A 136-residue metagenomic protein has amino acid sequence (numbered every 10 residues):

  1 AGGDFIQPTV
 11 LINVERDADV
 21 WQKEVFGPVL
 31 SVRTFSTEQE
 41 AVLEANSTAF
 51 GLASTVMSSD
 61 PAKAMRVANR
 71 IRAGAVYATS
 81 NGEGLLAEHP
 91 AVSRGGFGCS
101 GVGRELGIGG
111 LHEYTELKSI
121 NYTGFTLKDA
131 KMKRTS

Functional and structural regions predicted by a protein language model:
F5-S136: Conserved C-terminal structural/oligomerization subdomain of aldehyde/semialdehyde dehydrogenase
